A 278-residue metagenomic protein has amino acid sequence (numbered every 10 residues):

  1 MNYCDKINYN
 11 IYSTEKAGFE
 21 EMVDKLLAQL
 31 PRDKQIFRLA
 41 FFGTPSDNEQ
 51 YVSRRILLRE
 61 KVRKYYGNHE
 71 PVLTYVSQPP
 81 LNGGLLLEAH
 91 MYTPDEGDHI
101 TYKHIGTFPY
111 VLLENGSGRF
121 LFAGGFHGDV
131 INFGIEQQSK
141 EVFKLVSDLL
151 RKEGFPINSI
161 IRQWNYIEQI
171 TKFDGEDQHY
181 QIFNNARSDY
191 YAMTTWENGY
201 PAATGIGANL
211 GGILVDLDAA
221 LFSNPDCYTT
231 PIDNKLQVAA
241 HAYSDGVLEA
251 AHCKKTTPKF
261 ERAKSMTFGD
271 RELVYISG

Functional and structural regions predicted by a protein language model:
M1-W164, Q169-G278: N-terminal presequence-like segments and the immediate start of the first folded domain
